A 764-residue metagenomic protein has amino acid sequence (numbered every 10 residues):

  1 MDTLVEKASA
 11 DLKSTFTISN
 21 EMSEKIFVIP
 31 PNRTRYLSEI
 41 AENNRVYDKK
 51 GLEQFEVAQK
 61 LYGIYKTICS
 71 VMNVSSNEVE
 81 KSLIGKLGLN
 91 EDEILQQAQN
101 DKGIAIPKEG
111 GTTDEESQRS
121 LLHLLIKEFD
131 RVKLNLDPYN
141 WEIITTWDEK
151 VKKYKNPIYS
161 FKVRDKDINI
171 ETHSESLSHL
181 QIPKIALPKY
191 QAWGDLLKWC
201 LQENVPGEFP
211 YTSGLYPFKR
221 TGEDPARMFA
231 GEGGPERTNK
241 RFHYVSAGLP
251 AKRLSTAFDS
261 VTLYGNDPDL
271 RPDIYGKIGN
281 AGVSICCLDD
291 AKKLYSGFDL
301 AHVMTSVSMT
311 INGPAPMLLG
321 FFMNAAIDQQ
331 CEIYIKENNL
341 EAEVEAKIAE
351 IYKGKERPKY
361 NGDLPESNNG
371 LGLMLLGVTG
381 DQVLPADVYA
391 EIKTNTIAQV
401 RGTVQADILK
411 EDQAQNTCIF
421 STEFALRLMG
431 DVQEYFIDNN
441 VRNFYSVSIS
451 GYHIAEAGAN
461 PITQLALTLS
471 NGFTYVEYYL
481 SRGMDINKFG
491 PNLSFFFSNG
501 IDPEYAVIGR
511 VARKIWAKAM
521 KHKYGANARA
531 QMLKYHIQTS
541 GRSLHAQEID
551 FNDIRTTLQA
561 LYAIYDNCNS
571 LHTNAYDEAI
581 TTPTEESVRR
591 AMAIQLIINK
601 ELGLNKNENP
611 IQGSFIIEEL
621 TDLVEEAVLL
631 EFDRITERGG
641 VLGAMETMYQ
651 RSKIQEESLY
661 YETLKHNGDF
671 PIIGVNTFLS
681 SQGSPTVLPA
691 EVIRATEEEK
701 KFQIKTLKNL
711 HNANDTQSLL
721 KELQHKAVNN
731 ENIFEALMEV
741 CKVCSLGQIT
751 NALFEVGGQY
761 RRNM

Functional and structural regions predicted by a protein language model:
M1, R271-I274, L300-V303, E411 (+10 more regions): Short acidic (Asp/Glu) and glycine-rich catalytic loops that position anionic groups and cofactors
T3, S120, L124, L249 (+20 more regions): Generic recognition of stable, solvent-exposed alpha-helical segments in well-folded globular domains
T3-I94, A98-K108, T112-W193: Extended helical scaffolds that flank P-loop GTPase cores
D148, K152-N499, E504-Y505, K523 (+4 more regions): Catalytic alpha/beta active-site cores
Q413-C418, I454-N460, F496-E504, Q538-I549 (+5 more regions): Short beta-alpha connecting loops at secondary-structure transitions that line or flank enzyme active sites
R442, G483-F489, A526-T539, Q547-A579 (+4 more regions): Flexible glycine/proline-rich, aromatic-decorated loop/lid segments
N569, E601, N605, A627-L719 (+1 more regions): Intrinsic disorder at enzyme termini
A575-T581, E601-L623, I635, K708-H711 (+1 more regions): N-terminal glycine-/lysine-enriched basic segments
